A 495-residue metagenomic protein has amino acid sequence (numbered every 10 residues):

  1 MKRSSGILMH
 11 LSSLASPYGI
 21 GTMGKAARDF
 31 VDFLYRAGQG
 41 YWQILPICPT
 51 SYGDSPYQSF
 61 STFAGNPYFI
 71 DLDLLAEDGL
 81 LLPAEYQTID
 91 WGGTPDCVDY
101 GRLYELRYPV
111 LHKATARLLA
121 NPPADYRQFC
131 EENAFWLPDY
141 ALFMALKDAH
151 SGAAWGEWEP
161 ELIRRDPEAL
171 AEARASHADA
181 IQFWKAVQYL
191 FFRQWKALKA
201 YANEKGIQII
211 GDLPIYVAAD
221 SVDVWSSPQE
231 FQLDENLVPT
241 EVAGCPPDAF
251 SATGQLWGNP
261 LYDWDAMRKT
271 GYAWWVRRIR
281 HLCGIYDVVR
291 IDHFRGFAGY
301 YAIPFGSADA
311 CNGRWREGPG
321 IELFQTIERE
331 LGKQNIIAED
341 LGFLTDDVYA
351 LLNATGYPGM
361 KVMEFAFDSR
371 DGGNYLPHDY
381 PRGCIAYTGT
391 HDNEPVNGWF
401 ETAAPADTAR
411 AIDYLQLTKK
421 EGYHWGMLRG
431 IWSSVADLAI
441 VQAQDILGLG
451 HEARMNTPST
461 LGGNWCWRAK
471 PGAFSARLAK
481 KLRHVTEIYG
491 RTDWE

Functional and structural regions predicted by a protein language model:
M1-S12, R28: N-terminal regions that are enriched for targeting/export leaders and immediately downstream pro/stem segments
H10, S16, D54-Q188, V217-I440 (+3 more regions): Alpha-amylase-like alpha-glycosidases and glucanotransferases acting on alpha-linked glucans and related
K25-D32, Q128-F129, R193-Y201, W275-R277 (+1 more regions): Short alpha-helical segments and helix-capping/turn motifs at coil-helix boundaries
K25-T50, G284-Y286: Catalytic domains of carbohydrate-active enzymes, especially glycoside hydrolases
Y35, W195-N203, E328, L352-N353: Surface-exposed amphipathic alpha-helices with a cationic face
L45, Q208-I210, P214, V288 (+1 more regions): Outer-envelope exported proteins of Gram-negative bacteria
W184-V217: Conserved, well-ordered alpha-helix/loop/beta-strand core segments that scaffold catalytic motifs
K470-E495: Terminal-tail/helix-coil boundary detector
